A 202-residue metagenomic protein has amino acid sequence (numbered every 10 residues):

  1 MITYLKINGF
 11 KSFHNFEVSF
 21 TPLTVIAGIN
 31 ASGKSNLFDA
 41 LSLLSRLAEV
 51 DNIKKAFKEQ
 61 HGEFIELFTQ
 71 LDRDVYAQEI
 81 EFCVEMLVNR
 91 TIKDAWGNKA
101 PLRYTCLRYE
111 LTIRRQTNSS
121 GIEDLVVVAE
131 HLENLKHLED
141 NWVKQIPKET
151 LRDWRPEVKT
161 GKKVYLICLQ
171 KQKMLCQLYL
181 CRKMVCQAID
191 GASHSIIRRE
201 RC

Functional and structural regions predicted by a protein language model:
M1-H14: N-terminal pre-Walker A segment at the start of P-loop NTPase domains
K6, P22-L23, P156: A structural signal for the main folded, soluble domain(s) of proteins
N8, T21, E85-N89, T112-Q116 (+1 more regions): Solvent-exposed residues in well-ordered beta-strands and their adjoining turns, especially edge/terminal strands
N15-T21: Phosphate-binding P-loop
I26-G28: Hydrophobic anchor at the beta1->P-loop junction of P-loop NTPases
K34: Conserved lysine of the Walker
D39-R108, R115-N118: Conserved P-loop NTP-binding catalytic core
A95-C202: Electropositive, glycine-dotted interaction segments that contact anionic polymers or phosphate-rich ligands
